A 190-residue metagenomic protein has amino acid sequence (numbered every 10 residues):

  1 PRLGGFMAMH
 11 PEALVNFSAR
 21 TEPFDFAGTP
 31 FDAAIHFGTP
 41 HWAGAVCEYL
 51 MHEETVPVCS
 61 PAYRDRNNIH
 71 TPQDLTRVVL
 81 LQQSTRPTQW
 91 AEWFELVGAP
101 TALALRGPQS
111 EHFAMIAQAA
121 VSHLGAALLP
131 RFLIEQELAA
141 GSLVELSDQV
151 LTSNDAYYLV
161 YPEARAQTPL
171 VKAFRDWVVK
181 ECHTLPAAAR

Functional and structural regions predicted by a protein language model:
P1-A43: Central regulatory/effector-binding core of bacterial HTH transcription factors
N16-R20, L146, V160: Solvent-exposed beta-strand sheet faces enriched in polar/charged residues
F17, A34-F37, P57, L80 (+1 more regions): Generic preference for hydrophobic
F24-P30, P40-N154, E181-R190: C-terminal regulatory
V58-P61, Y157-Q167: A bilobed periplasmic-binding-protein/Venus flytrap-type ligand-binding module shared by bacterial periplasmic
A166-K180, L185-P186: Short amphipathic alpha-helical coupling segments at ligand-binding clamshell hinges and other catalytic/signaling
